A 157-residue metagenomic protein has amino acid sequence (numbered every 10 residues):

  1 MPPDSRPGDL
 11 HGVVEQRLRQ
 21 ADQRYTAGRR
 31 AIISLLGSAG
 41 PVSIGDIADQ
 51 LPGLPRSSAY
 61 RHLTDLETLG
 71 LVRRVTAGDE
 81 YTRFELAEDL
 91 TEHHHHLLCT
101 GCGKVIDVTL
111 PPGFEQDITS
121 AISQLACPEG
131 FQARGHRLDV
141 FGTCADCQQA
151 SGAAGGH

Functional and structural regions predicted by a protein language model:
M1-G8, H157: Short, intrinsically disordered or compositionally biased N-terminal tails of bacterial proteins
G8-A21: Short, Lys/Arg-enriched N-terminal segment that forms or immediately precedes the first helix of a structured domain
Y25-A27, A39-S43: Short capping segments at the starts of secondary-structure elements
R30-L35: Pre-recognition alpha-helix immediately N-terminal to the DNA-recognition helix within helix-turn-helix or winged-helix
D46-L51: A short acidic, leucine-rich amphipathic alpha-helix
A59-G70: Basic amphipathic alpha-helical segments that dock to polyanions
L69-H157: Non-DNA-binding regulatory cores of transcription-related proteins, predominantly C-terminal effector-binding
